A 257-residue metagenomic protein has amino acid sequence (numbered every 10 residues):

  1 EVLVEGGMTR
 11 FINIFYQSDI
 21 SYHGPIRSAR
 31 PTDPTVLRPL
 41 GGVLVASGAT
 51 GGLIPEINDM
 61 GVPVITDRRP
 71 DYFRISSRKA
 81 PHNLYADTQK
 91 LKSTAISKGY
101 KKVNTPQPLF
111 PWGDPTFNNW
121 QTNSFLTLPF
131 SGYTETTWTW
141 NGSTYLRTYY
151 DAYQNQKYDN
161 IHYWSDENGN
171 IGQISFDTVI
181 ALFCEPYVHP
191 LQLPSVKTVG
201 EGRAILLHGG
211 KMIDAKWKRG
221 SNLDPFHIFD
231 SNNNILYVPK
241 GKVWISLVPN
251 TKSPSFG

Functional and structural regions predicted by a protein language model:
E1, E5-G257: A surface/extracellular/periplasmic glyco- and lipid-processing/surface-interacting theme
